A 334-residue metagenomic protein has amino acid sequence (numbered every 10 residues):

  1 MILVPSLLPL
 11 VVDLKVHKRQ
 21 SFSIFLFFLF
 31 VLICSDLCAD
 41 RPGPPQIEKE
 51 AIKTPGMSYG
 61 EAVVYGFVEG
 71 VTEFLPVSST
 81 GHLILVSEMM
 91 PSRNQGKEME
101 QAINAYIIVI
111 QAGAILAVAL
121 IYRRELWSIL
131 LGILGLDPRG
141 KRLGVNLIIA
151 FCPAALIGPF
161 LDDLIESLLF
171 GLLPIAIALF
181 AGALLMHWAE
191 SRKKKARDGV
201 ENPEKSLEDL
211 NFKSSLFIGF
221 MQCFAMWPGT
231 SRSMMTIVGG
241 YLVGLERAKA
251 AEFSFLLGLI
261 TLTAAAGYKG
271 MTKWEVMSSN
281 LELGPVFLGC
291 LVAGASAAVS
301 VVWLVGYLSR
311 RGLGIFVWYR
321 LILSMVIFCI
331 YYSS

Functional and structural regions predicted by a protein language model:
I2-S334: Multi-pass membrane proteins that catalyze or facilitate reactions on polyprenyl-/lipid-phosphate substrates and their
